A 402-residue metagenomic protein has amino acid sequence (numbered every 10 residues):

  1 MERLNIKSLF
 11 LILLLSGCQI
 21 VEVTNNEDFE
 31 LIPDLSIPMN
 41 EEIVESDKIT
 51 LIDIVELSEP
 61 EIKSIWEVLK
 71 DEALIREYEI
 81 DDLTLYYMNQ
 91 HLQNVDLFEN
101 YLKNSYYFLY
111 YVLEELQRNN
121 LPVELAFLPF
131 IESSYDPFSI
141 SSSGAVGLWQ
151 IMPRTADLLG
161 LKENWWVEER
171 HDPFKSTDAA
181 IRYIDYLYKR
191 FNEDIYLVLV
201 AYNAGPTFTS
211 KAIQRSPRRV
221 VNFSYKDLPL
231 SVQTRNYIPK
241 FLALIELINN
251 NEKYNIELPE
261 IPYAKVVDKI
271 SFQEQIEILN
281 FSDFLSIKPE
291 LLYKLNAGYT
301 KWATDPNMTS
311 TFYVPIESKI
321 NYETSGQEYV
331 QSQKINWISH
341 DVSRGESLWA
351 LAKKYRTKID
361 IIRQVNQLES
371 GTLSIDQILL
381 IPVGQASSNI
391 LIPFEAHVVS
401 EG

Functional and structural regions predicted by a protein language model:
R3-I12: Sec-dependent signal peptide recognition, specifically the positively charged N-region followed immediately by
C18-N120, L125: An acidic, Gly/Ser/Thr/Pro-rich helix-cap/linker signature
Y86-N100, Y135-S142, Q150-D178, R182-E193 (+3 more regions): Substrate-binding clefts and substrate-entry loops adjacent to catalytic sites of polymer-processing enzymes acting on
N94-L109, R118-L121, S141-W149, E169-A180 (+10 more regions): Solvent-exposed, acidic/flexible segments
L121-S139, V198-N203, L292-N296, I362-N366 (+1 more regions): Short, functionally critical alpha-helical segments immediately adjacent to catalytic or ligand/cofactor-binding
D185-A212: Catalytic and binding regions of secreted/periplasmic enzymes and modules that target cell-wall glycans
P259-P289, S332-R356, E369, Q377-I378 (+1 more regions): Primarily a LysM-type cell-wall glycan-binding module
L295-Y329, K358-V398: Extracellular LysM carbohydrate-binding repeats and other cell-envelope/extracellular binding modules
